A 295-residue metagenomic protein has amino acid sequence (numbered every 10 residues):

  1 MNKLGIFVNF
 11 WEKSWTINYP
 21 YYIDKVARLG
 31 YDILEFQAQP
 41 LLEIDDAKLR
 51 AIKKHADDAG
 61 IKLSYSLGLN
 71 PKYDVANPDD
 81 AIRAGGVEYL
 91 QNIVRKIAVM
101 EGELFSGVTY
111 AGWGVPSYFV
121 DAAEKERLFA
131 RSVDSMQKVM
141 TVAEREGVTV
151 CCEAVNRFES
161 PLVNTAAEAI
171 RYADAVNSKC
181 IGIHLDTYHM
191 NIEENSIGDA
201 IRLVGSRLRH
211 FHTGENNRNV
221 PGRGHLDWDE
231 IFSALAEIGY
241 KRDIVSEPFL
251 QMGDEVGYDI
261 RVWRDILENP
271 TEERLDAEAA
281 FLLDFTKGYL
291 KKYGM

Functional and structural regions predicted by a protein language model:
M1-E103, E126, S178, R264-M295: N-terminal pre-domain/capping segments
M1-E12, T16-L29, V163-G182, N191-M295: Histidine-acidic metal/acid-base catalytic patches
K3-G5, I33-E35, G60-Y65, G102-S106 (+4 more regions): Structural preference for beta-strand elements that scaffold enzyme active sites
F10-E12, A38-P40, L69-P71, A111-W113 (+4 more regions): Active-site-proximal loop/turn and secondary-structure-junction residues that shape catalytic pockets, frequently
I17-N18, D46-A47, A76-A81, Y118-E126 (+3 more regions): Short, solvent-exposed loop/turn segments at secondary-structure boundaries
V26, L34, A56, G86 (+9 more regions): Conserved, mostly hydrophobic/aromatic
A47-G60, S135-A143, A200, E230-A234: Catalytic-core regions built around general acid/base machinery
D57-D58, D80-G182, N269, E273-D276 (+1 more regions): Active-site acidic/histidine proton-transfer and metal-coordination neighborhood in alpha/beta enzyme cores
